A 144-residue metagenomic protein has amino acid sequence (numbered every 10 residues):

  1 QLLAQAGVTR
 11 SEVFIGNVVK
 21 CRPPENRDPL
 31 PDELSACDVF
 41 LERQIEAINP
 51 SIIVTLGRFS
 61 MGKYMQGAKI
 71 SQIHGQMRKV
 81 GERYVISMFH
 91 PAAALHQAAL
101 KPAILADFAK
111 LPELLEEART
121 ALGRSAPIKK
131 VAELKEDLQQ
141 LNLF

Functional and structural regions predicted by a protein language model:
Q1-A4: Short catalytic helix/loop segments, enriched in acidic residues and glycine and frequently bearing histidine
A6, R10-F144: Glycine/proline-rich loop-helix segments at beta-alpha junctions forming the active-site rim of enzyme cores
